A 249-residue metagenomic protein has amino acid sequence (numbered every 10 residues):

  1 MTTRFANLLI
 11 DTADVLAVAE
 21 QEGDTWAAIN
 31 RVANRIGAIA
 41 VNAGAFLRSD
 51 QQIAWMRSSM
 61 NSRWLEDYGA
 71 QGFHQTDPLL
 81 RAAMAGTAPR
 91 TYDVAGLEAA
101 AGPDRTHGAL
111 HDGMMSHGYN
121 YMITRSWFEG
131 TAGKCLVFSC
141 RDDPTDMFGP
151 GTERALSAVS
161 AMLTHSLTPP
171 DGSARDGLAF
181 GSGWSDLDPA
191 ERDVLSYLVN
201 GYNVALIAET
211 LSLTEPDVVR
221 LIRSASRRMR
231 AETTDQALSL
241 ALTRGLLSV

Functional and structural regions predicted by a protein language model:
M1-A13, E22, W26, D142-F180 (+1 more regions): Juxtadomain coupling helices with adjacent low-complexity linkers
L8-A17, A27-F128: Regulatory input/activation interfaces that engage signals or partners
E98, L136-T145: Short beta-strand-to-loop transition segments that serve as allosteric relay/switch motifs in sensory/regulatory domains
W127-V137: Short hydrophobic/glycine-rich mini-motifs in sensory/regulatory modules that couple input to downstream signaling
A190-V194: The N-cap/first-turn positions of alpha helices within or immediately adjacent to helix-turn-helix DNA-binding domains
L198-Y202, A241: Short helix-to-turn junction characteristic of helix-turn-helix DNA-binding domains, especially the helix
N203-Q236: Recognition helix of helix-turn-helix DNA-binding domains
T234-G245: Short, basic, alpha-helical segments at the C-terminal edge of helix-turn-helix-like DNA-binding modules
